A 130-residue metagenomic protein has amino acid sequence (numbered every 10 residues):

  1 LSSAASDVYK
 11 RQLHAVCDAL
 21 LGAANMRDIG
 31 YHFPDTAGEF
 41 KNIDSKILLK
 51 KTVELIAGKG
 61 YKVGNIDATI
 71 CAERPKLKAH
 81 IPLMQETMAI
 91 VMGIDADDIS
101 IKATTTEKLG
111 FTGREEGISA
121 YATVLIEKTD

Functional and structural regions predicted by a protein language model:
L1-Y9: Single conserved hydrophobic/aromatic residue that forms the stacking wall/gate of nucleotide- or nucleobase-binding
S6-D7, D35-F40, K108-T112: A short glycine/serine-rich beta->alpha loop
K10, N42-I47, H80-I81: Glycine-rich anion/phosphate-binding loops
Q12-C17: Short alpha-helix carrying the canonical HExxH Zn2+-binding catalytic motif
L20-K62, E73: Glycine- and Gly-Pro-enriched alpha-helical subdomains that act as flexible, kink-prone "lid/hinge" or packing modules
L21-N25, V53-Y61, P82, A89-I94 (+2 more regions): Generic secondary-structure signature for well-ordered alpha-helical cores
D67-A72, K76, P82-T112: Short, conserved loop-to-beta-strand elements that form functional interface hotspots
T112-D130: C-terminal edge-of-domain segments
